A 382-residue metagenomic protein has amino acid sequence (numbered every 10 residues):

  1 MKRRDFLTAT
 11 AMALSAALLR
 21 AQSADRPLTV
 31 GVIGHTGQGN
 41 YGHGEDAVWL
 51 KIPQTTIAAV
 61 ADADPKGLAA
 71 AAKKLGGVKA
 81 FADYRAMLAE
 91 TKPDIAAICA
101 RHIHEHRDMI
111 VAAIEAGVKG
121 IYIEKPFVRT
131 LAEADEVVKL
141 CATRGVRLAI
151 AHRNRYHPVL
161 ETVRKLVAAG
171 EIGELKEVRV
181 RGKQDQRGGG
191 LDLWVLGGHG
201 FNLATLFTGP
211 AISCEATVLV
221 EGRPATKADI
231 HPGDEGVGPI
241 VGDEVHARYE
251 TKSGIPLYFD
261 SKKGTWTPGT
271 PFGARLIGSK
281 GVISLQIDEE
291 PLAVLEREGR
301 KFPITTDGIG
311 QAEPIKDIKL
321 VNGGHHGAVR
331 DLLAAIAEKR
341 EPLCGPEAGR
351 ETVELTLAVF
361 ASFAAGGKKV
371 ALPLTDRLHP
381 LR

Functional and structural regions predicted by a protein language model:
F6-A24, I95-A96, L295, D331-R382: C-terminal helix-rich "cap/oligomerization" subdomain common to oxidoreductases
A9-L75: N-terminal Rossmann-like dinucleotide-binding module
R26-L28, T36-H43, V146-A149, N154-P239 (+1 more regions): Predominantly a Rossmann-like dinucleotide-binding segment in NAD(P)-dependent oxidoreductases
T29-G31, I57-D62, K66, L75-A82 (+3 more regions): Internal alpha/beta domain cores that form substrate/cofactor-binding pockets in large enzymes and binding proteins
V32, Y122-I123, L148-I150, F259 (+1 more regions): Hydrophobic residues in well-ordered beta-strands that form the structural core
A63-K66, D317-V329, V353: Active-site loop of classical SDR/Rossmann-like NAD(P)-dependent oxidoreductases, centered on the catalytic Tyr-X3-Lys
E90, I95, R101, R107-Y156 (+1 more regions): Beta-strand-loop-alpha-helix segment that lines the small-molecule cofactor/substrate pocket of alpha/beta enzymes
G198-E296, H326-P342, L357-V359, R377-R382: Contiguous beta-strand/loop segments that form the cofactor/metal-binding neighborhood of enzyme cores
